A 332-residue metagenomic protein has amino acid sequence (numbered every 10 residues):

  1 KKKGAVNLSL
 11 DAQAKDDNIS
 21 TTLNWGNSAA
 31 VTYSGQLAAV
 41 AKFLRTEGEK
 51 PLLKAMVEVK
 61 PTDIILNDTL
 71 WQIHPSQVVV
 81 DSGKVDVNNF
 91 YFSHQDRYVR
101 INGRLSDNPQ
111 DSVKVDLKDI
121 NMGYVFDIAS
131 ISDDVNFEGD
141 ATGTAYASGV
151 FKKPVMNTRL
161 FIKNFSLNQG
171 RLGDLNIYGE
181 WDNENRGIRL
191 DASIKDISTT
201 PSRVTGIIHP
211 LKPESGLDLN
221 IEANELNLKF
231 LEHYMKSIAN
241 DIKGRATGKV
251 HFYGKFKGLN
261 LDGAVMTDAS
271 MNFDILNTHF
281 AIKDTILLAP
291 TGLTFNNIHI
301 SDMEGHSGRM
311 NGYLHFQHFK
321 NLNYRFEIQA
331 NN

Functional and structural regions predicted by a protein language model:
K1-H251, K255-N332: Interface amphipathic segments
